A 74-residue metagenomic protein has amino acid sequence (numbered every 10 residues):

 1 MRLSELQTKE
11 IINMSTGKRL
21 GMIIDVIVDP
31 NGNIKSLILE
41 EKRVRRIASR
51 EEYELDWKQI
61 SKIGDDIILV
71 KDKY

Functional and structural regions predicted by a protein language model:
M1-Y74: Peripheral interaction segments used for macromolecular assembly
